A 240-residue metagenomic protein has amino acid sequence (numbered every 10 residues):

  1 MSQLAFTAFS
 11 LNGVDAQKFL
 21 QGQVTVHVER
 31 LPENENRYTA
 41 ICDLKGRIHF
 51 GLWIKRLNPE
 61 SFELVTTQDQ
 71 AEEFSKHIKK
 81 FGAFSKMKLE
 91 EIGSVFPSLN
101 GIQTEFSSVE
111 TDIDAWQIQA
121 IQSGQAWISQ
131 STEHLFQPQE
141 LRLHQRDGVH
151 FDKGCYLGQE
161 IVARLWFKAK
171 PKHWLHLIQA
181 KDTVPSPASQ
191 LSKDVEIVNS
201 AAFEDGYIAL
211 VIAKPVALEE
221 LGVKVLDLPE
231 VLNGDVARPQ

Functional and structural regions predicted by a protein language model:
M1-A16, R30-L31, F50-A126: Acidic, low-complexity central loop/insert segments
S2, K55-R56, C155-Y156, A201-A202: Well-ordered beta-strand positions
A16, Q21-R56: A glycine-rich (often HGG/GG-containing) alpha/beta subdomain
R37-R47, I78-K79, G101, S186-K193: Short, solvent-exposed secondary-structure boundary motifs
I113, Q119, A126, T132 (+2 more regions): Glycine-rich, small/acidic residue-mixed loop/short-helix segments
F136: Residues forming anionic-ligand binding surfaces in small-molecule and nucleic-acid pockets of primarily soluble enzymes
Q159-E160: Structural motif
